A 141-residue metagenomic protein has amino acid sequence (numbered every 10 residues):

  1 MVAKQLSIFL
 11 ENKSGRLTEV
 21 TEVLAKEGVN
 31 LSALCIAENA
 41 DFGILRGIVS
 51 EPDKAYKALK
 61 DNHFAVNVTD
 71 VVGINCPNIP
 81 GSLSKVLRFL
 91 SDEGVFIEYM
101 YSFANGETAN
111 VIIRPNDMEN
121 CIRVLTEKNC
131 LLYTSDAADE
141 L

Functional and structural regions predicted by a protein language model:
V2-S7, L17, D117-M118: Conserved loop->alpha-helix
K13, L17-V66, D70: Acidic (E/D-rich), amphipathic helical modules within compact regulatory domains
L17, L24, L31, L83 (+3 more regions): Short, structured motif recognition centered on aromatic/hydrophobic residues
G43-I48, V72-I74, A109-R114: A generic structural motif
I48-D53, R114-N120: Helix N-cap motif at beta-to-alpha junctions
A55, C121, A137-A138: Small-residue (primarily alanine) positions within well-ordered alpha-helices, especially packing/interaction faces
D61-Y101: Short, solvent-exposed interaction modules
Y133-L141: Conserved small/polar residues in nucleotide/adenosyl-binding loops
